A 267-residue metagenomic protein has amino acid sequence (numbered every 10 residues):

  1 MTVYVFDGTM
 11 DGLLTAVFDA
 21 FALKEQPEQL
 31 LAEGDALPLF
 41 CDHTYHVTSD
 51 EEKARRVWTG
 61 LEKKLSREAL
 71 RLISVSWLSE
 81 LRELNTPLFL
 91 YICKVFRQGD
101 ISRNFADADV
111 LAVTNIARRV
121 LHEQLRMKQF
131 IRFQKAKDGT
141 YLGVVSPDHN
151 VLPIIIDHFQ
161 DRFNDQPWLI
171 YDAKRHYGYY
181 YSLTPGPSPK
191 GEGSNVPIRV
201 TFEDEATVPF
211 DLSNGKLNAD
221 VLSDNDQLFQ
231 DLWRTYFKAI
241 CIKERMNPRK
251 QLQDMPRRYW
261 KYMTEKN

Functional and structural regions predicted by a protein language model:
M1-E51: N-terminal ordered "arm"
V3-G8, H43, V47, R103-A106 (+2 more regions): Short, charged/polar micro-motifs that form catalytic or ligand-binding hotspots
G12-L23, F89-K94, D157-D161, D231-K238: Short, hydrophobic/amphipathic alpha-helical patches that form generic packing surfaces within helical domains
L31-K128: Charged, alpha-helical interface segments at or near domain boundaries
R71-S76, N104, A173, M246-L252: Short coil/turn segments at secondary-structure boundaries
D100-S182, P197-F210: Internal, well-folded beta-alpha domain core
D165-P167, Y179, D204-N267: Long, compositionally biased intrinsically disordered terminal regions
K190-S194: A cross-taxon signal for low-complexity, glycine/charged-rich
